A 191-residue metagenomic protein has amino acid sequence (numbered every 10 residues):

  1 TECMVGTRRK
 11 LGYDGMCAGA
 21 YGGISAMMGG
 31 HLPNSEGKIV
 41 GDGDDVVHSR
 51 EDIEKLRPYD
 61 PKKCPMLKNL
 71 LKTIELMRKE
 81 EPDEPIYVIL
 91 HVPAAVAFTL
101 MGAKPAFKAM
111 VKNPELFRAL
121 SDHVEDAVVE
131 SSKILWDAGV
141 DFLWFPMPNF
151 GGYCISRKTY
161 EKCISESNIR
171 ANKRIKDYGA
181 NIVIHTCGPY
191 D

Functional and structural regions predicted by a protein language model:
T1, S25-K38: Glycine-rich loop at the start of a catalytic domain that most often binds anionic cofactors/ligands
T1-C3, D14, A18, K38-D45 (+1 more regions): Active-site loop segments of alpha/beta catalytic cores
K10: Catalytic cores of phosphodiester-bond-cleaving enzymes
S49-L56: Acidic/polar active-site rim loop that often engages polyanionic ligands
